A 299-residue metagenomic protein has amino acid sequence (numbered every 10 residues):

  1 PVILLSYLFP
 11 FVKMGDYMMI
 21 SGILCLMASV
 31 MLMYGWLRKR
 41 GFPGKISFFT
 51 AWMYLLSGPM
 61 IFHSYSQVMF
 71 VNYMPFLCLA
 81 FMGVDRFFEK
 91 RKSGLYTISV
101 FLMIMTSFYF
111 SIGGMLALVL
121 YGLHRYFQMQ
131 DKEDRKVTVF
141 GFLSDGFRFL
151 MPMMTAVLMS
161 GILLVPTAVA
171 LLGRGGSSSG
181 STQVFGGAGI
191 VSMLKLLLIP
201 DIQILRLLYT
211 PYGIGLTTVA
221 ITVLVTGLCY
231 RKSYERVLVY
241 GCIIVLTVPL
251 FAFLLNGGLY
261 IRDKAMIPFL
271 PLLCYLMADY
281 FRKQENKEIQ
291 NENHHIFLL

Functional and structural regions predicted by a protein language model:
P1-V30, W52-P75, G113, S160 (+4 more regions): Membrane-interface coil-to-helix junctions
F11-M19, P43, F62-S66, K92 (+5 more regions): Membrane-helix interfacial "entry" motifs
G22-R40, G44-Q128, R148-A168, G173 (+1 more regions): Membrane-embedded helix bundles of polyisoprenyl
R38-R40, D85-L95, H124-D145, C274-L299: Membrane-interface junctions at the ends of membrane-embedded or membrane-associated helices
L79, M103-T106, R125, G161 (+3 more regions): Juxtamembrane/interfacial segments around transmembrane helices
A80, T222-G227, C274-A278, R282: Hydrophobic core segments of alpha-helical transmembrane domains in multi-pass integral membrane proteins
R91, F110, Y234-L299: Contiguous transmembrane helix-bundle modules in multi-pass membrane proteins
G141-D263, I267: Periplasmic/ER-lumenal interhelical loops and adjacent helix-loop junctions in multi-pass membrane proteins
